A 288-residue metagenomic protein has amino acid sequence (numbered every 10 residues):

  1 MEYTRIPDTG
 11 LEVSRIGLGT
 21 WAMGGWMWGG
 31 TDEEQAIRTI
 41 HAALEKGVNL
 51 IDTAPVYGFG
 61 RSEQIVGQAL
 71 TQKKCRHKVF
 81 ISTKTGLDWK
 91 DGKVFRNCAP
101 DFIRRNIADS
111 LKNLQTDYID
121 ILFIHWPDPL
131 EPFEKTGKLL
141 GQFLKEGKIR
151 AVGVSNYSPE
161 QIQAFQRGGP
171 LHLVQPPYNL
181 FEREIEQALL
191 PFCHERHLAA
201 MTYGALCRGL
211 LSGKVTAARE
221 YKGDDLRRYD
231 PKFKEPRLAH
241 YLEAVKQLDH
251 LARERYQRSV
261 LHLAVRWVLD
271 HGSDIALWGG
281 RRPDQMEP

Functional and structural regions predicted by a protein language model:
M1-V79: N-terminal binding-site loop/beta-alpha segment at the start of enzyme catalytic domains that lines or forms
I6, L18, A36, I51 (+11 more regions): Conserved, mostly hydrophobic/aromatic
L11-I16, G47-L50, C75-V79, T116-D120 (+5 more regions): Short, well-ordered coil/turn segments that N-cap beta-strands
W21-M23, A54-V56, K84-D88, I124-P127 (+4 more regions): Active-site beta-loop-alpha junctions enriched in small/polar residues
A22-M27, D88-V94, Q285-E287: A short acidic, helix-capping loop that chelates divalent metal ions and anchors anionic groups
W26-M27, F192-L251, H271-D274: Glycine-rich, positively charged active-site loop/lid region within alpha/beta enzyme cores that binds and organizes
K90-F181, A188: Glycine/proline-rich, positively charged, aromatic-decorated active-site loop/lid region on the catalytic face
L144, K234-P288: Conserved short secondary-structure transition element at the edge of the structured enzyme core that lines
